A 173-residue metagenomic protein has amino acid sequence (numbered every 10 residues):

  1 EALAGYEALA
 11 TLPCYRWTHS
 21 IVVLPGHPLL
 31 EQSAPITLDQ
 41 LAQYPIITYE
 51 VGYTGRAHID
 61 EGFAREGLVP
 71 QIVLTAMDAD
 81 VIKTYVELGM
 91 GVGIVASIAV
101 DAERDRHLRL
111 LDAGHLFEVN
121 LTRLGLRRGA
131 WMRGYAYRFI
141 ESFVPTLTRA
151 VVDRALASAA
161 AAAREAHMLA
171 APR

Functional and structural regions predicted by a protein language model:
E1, E50-L111, S158-A159, E165-R173: Hydrophobic hinge/microswitch elements
E1-V23, Q32, E87, H107-L111: Short beta-strand-centered segments that line the small-molecule binding cleft or hinge of alpha/beta clamshell
Y6-E7, T37, D80-V81: Short acidic active-site motifs
L12, D39, K83-T84: Alpha-helical segments flanking ligand/cofactor-binding loops in enzyme cores
H19, I36-G55, L147, V151: Short loop->beta-strand "edge-of-pocket" segments that line small-molecule binding or catalytic clefts across diverse
H19, P28, L110-A160: A late-sequence structural motif
V22, T48-Y49, T75, G93 (+2 more regions): Active-site-adjacent beta-strand anchor residues
H27-P28, Q40, A99: Short, well-ordered alpha-helical scaffold segment located in the soluble/lumenal catalytic or ligand-binding core
